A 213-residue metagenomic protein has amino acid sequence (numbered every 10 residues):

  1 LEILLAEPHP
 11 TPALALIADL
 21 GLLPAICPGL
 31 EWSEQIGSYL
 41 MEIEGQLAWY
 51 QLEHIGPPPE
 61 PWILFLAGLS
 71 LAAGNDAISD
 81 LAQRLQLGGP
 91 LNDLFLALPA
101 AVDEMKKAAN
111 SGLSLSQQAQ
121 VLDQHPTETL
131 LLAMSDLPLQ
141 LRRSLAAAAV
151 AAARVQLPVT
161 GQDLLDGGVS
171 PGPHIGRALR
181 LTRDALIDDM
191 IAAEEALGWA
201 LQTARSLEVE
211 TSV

Functional and structural regions predicted by a protein language model:
L1-S144: Conserved, hydrophobic alpha-helical core segments of structured domains
T127-V213: Charged substrate- and nucleic-acid-binding regions of tRNA-handling and nucleotidyl-transfer enzymes, centered on
